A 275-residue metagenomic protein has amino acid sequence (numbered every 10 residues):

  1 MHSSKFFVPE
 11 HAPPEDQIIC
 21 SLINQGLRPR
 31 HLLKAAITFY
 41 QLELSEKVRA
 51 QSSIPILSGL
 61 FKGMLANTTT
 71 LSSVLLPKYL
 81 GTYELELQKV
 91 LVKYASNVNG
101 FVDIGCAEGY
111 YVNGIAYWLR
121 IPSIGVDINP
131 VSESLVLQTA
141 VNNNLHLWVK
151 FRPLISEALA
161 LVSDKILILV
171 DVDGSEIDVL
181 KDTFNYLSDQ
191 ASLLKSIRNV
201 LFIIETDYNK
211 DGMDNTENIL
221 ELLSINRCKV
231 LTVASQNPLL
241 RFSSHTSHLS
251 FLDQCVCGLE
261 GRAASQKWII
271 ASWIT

Functional and structural regions predicted by a protein language model:
M1-T139, N143, W148, A160-L161 (+1 more regions): S-adenosyl-L-methionine
E84-L87, E108, L154-I155, E176-V179 (+1 more regions): Amphipathic coiled-coil/heptad-repeat helices and related helical stalk/stem segments that mediate oligomerization
L119-I121, G125, D164-V170, G174-T275: Conserved acidic-Pro-Pro-aromatic motif
F151-A158, V172-G174: Conserved SAM/SAH-binding loop
